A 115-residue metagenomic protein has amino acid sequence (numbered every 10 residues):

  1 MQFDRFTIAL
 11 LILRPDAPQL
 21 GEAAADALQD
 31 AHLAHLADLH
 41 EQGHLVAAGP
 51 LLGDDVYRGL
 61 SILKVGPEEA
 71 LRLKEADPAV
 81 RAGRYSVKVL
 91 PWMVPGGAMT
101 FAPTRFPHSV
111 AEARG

Functional and structural regions predicted by a protein language model:
M1-G115: Conserved, structured core segments of small domains
